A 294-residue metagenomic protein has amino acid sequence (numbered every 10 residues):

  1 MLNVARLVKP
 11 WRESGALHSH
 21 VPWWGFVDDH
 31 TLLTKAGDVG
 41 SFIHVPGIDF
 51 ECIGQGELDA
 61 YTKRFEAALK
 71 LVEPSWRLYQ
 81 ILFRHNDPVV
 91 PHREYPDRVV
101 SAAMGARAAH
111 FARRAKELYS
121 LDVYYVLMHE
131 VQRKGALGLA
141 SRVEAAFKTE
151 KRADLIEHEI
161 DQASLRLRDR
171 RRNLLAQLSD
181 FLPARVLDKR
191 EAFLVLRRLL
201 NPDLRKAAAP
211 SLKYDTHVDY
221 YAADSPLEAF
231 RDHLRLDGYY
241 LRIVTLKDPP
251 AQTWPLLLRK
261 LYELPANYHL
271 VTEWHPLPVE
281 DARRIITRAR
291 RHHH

Functional and structural regions predicted by a protein language model:
M1-H294: Extended, folded cores of ATP/NTP-driven motor/assembly subunits in large transport and secretion machines
